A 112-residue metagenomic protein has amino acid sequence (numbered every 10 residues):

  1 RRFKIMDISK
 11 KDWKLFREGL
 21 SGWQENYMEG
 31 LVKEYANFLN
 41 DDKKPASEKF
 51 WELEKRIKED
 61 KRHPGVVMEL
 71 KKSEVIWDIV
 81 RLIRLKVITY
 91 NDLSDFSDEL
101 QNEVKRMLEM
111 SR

Functional and structural regions predicted by a protein language model:
R2-R112: Acidic, Ser/Pro/Thr-rich low-complexity regulatory regions and the short amphipathic helical interaction modules they
